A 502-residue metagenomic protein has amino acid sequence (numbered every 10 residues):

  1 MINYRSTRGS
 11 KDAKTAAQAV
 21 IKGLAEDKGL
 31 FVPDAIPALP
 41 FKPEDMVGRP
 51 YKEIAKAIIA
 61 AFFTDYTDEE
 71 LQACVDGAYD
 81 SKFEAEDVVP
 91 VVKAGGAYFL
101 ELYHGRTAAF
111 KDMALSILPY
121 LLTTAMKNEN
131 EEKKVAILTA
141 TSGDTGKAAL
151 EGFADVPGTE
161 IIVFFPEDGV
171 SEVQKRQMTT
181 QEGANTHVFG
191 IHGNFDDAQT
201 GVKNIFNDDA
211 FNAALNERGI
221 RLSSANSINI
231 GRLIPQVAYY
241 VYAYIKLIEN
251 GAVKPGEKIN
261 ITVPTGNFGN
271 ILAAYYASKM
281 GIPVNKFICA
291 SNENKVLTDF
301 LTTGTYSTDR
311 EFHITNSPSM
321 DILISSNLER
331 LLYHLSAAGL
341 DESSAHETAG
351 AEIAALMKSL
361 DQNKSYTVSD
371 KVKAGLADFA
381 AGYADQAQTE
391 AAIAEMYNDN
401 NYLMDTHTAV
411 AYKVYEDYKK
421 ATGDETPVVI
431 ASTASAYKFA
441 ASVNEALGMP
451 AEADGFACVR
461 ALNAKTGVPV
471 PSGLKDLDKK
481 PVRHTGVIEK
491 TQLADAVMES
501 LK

Functional and structural regions predicted by a protein language model:
M1-K502: PLP-dependent amino-acid enzyme catalytic core
